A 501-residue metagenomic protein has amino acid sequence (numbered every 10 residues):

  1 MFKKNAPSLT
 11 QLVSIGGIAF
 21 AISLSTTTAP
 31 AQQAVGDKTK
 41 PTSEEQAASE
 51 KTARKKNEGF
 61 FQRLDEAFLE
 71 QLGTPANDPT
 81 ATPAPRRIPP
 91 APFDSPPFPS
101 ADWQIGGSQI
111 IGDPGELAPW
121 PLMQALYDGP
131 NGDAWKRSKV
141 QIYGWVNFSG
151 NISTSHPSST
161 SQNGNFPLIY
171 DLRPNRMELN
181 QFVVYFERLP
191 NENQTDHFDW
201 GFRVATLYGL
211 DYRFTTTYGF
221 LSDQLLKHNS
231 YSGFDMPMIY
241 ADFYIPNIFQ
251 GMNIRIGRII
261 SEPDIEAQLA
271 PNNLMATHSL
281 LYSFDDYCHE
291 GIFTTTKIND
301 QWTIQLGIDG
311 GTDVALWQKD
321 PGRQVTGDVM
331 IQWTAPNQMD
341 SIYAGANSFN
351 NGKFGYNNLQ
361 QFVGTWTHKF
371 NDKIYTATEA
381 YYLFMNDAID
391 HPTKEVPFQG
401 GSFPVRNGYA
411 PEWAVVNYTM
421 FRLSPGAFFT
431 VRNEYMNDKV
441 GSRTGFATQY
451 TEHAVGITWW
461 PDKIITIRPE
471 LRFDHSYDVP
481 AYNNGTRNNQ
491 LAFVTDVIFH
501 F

Functional and structural regions predicted by a protein language model:
M1-T10: N-terminal secretory signal peptides that target proteins for export/translocation
F2, G16-G17, L24-S161: N-terminal periplasmic/intermembrane-space "pro-region" immediately following the signal or transit peptide
I18-T26, T495, F501: Hydrophobic alpha-helical targeting segments used for export or membrane insertion
A29, M236-P237, W460, R468: Hydrophobic alpha-helix-in-membranes signature
V35, K40, K55-F61, D65 (+6 more regions): Outer-membrane beta-barrel pore domains
D133-T154, S158-G164, I169-D313, R323-D328 (+3 more regions): Outer membrane beta-barrel
H156-S158, T216-Y218, E266-A270, Q318 (+3 more regions): Outer-membrane beta-barrel and related beta-rich outer-membrane complex signature in Gram-negative bacteria
V314-A315, D387: Extracytoplasmic/secreted cell-surface and envelope-processing proteins
